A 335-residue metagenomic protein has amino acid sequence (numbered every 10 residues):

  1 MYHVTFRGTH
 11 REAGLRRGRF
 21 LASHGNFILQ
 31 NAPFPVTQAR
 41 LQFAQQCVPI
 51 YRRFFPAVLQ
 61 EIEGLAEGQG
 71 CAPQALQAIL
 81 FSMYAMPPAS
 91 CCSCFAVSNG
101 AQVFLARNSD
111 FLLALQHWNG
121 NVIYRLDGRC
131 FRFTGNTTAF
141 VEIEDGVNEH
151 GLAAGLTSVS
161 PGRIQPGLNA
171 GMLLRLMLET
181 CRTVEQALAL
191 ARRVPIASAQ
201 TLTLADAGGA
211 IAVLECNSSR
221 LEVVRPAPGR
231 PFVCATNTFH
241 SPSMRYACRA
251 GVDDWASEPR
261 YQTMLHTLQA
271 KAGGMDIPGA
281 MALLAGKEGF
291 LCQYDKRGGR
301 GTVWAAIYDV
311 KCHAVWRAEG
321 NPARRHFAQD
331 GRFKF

Functional and structural regions predicted by a protein language model:
M1-C91, R182-R192, A207-I211, F232-F335: C-terminus-biased signal that marks the final domain/tail of proteins
H3, N31-P35, R53-G171, A197: A contiguous strand-loop segment
V97-Q102, N148-H150, A205-G209, C216-R220 (+2 more regions): Short acidic-glycine loop/turn motifs at beta-strand connectors
N99-Q102, R129, E149-H150, L178-Q200 (+2 more regions): Secondary-structure boundary elements
R107-S109, T137-A139, L156-S158, A207 (+3 more regions): Fold-independent oxyanion-binding glycine-rich loops and adjacent beta-strand/coil segments at enzyme active sites
F111-L113, S160-G162, S219-L221, N321-R325: Short, surface-exposed beta-strand-loop junctions and turns on beta-sheet-rich folds
L112-G128, R230-P231, P322-F335: A short, surface-exposed interaction/processing loop segment used at functional sites
A139-E144, H150, P161, G171 (+2 more regions): Structured soluble/peripheral alpha/beta segments that form catalytic or ligand/cofactor-binding pockets
